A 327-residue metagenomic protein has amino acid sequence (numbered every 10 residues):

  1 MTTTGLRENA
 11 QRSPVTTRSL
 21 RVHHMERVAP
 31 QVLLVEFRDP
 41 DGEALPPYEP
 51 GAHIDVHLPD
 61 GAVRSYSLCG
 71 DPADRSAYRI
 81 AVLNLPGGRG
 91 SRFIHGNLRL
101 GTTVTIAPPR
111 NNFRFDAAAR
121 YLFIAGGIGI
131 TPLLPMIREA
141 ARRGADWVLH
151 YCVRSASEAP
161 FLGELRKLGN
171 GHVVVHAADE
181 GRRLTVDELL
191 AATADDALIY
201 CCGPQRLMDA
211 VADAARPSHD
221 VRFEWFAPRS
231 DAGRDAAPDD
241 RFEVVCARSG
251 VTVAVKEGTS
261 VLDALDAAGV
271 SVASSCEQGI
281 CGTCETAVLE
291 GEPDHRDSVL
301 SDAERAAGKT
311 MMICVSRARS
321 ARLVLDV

Functional and structural regions predicted by a protein language model:
G5-T103, A107, D116, V153-S155: Ferredoxin-reductase
Y48-G51, D235-F242, I280: A short, compositionally biased
I54, F242-C246, C284: Short polybasic amphipathic segments
S76, I80-V82, Y121-A125, L265: Well-ordered beta-strand segments characteristic of repetitive beta-sheet solenoids
S91-R248, A254: FNR/FR-type flavoprotein reductase catalytic core
D240-A273: C-terminal accessory/binding modules appended to enzymatic or scaffolding proteins
A264-A268, A273, G282-V327: Iron-sulfur (Fe-S) cluster-binding segments and ferredoxin-like electron-carrier domains, especially [2Fe-2S]
